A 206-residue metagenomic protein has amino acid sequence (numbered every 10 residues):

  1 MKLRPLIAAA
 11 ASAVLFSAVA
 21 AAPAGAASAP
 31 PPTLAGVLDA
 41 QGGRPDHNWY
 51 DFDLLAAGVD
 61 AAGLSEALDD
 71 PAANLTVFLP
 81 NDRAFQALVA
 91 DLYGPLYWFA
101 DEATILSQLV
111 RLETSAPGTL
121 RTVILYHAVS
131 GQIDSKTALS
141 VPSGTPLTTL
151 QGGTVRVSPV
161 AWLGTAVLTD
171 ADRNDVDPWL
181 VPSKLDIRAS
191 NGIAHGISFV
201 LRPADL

Functional and structural regions predicted by a protein language model:
L3-A9, F16-A18, A22-L206: Mature, structured domains of secreted/extracytosolic soluble proteins
